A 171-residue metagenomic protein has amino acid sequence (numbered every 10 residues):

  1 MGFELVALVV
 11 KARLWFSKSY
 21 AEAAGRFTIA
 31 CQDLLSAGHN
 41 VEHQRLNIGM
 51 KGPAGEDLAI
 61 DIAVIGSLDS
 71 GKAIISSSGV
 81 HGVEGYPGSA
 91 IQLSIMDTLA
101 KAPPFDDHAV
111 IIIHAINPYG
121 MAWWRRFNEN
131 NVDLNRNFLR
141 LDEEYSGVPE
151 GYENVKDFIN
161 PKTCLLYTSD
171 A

Functional and structural regions predicted by a protein language model:
G2-D57: Short glycine- and acidic-rich boundary segments immediately preceding or forming the N-terminal edge of structured
I62-S70: Short beta-strand-to-loop junctions in surface cap/lid or active-site-entrance loops
A73-G82, I113: Short glycine-rich or small-residue beta-strand-to-loop segments that form or flank ligand, phosphate, metal/Fe-S
H81-S89: Di-metal (Zn2+ and/or Mg2+/Mn2+) metal-binding site signature of metallo-dependent hydrolases with the MBL/beta-CASP
D97-F127: Short helix-loop-beta-strand segments that form the rim/entrance of peptidase-like active sites
N131, Y167-A171: Conserved small/polar residues in nucleotide/adenosyl-binding loops
D133-G151: A glycine-rich helix N-cap at a beta->alpha junction
V155-F158: Long, charge-rich alpha-helical interaction segments
